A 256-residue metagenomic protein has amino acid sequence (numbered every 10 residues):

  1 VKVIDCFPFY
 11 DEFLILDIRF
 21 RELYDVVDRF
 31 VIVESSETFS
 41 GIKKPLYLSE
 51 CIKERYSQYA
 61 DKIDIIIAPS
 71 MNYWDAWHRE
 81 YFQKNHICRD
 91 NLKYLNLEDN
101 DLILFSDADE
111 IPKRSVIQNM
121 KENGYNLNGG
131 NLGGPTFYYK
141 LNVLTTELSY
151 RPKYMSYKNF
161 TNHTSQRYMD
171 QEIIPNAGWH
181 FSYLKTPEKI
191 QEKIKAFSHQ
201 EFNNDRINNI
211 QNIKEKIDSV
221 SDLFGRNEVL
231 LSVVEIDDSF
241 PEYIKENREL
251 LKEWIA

Functional and structural regions predicted by a protein language model:
V1-D25, V33, N247-R248, E253-A256: N-proximal low-complexity "stem/linker" segments adjacent to membrane-targeting elements
K2-F7, D11-I18, N85-N100, S106 (+5 more regions): Catalytic phosphate/metal-binding cores of nucleic-acid and nucleotide-processing enzymes, i.e., regions that mediate
E12-R29, F39-C51: Short, well-formed alpha-helical segments that are part of the catalytic scaffolds of diverse glycosyltransferases
V26-D28, A60-K62, L127: Short glycine-/polar-rich loops that comprise or flank the Walker A/P-loop and associated switch/sensor motifs
S35-F39, T136-Y138: Short beta-alpha junction loops
E37-F105, R114, R248-L250, W254-I255: Active-site-proximal specificity loops/subdomain of glycosyltransferases
E110-N208: Conserved catalytic core of nucleotide-sugar-dependent glycosyltransferases
I173-A256: C-terminal accessory extensions appended to soluble enzyme cores
